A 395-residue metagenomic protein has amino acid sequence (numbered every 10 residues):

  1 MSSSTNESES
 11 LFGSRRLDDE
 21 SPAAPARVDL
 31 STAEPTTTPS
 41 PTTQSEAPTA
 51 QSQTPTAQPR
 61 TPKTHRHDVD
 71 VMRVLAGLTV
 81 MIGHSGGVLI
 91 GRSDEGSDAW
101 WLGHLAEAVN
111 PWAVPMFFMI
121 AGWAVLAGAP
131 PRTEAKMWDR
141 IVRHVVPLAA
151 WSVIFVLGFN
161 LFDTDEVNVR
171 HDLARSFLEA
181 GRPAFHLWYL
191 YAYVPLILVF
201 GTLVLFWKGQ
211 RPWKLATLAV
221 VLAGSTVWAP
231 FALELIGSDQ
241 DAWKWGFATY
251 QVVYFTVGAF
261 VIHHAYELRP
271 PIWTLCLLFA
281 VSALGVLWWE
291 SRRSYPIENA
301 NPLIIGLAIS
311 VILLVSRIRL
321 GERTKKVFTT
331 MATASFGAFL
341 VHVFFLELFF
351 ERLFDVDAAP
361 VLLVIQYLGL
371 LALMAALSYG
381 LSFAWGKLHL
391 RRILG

Functional and structural regions predicted by a protein language model:
S2-G224, V356-G395: Membrane-cytosol interface segments of multi-pass membrane proteins, especially ER/Golgi lipid-handling enzymes
H67, L102-V114, F177-A192, F231-Y254 (+2 more regions): Interfacial loop-to-helix transition and helix-capping segments at the boundaries of transmembrane helices
L78-S85, S152-V153, L157, V220-L233 (+2 more regions): Aromatic-anchored segments of alpha-helical transmembrane domains
A121, V146, A150, I154 (+14 more regions): Hydrophobic faces of alpha-helical transmembrane segments in multi-pass integral membrane proteins
G128-A135, L205-W213, I262-T274, L314-T329 (+1 more regions): Membrane-interface junctions at the ends of membrane-embedded or membrane-associated helices
A150, I154, G158, F162 (+15 more regions): Alpha-helical membrane-inserting segments
W213-A265: Loop-centered beta-sheet repeat module
E267-T329, F344, P360-Y367: Alpha-helical transmembrane segments and terminal signal-anchor/GPI-anchor hydrophobic tails, characterized by long
